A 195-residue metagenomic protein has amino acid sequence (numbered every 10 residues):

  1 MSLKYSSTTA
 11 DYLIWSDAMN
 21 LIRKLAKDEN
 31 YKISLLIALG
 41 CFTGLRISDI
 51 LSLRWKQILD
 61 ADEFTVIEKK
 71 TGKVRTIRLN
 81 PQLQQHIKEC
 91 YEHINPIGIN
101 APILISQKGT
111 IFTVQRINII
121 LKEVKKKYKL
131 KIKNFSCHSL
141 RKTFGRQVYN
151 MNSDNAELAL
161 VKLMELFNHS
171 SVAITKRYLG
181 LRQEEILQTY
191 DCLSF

Functional and structural regions predicted by a protein language model:
M1-M19, G72-P81, N100: DNA breakage-rejoining catalytic core of tyrosine-based enzymes
S2, L13-T43, D154-N155: Basic, Lys/Arg- and aromatic-enriched nucleic-acid-binding interface segment
S34-R46, E63-F64, R146-M151: Short pre-functional
D49-I50, G145, S153-H169: Active-site-proximal segment of tyrosine recombinases
S52-L83: Conserved tyrosine-mediated DNA breakage-rejoining catalytic core shared by Y-recombinases
E68-G72, F167-C192: Catalytic-site neighborhood detector that most strongly recognizes the C-terminal catalytic loop/helix of tyrosine
Q82-I132: Active-site/catalytic core of tyrosine-dependent DNA strand-transfer enzymes
I132-M151: Short basic/aromatic active-site micro-motif
